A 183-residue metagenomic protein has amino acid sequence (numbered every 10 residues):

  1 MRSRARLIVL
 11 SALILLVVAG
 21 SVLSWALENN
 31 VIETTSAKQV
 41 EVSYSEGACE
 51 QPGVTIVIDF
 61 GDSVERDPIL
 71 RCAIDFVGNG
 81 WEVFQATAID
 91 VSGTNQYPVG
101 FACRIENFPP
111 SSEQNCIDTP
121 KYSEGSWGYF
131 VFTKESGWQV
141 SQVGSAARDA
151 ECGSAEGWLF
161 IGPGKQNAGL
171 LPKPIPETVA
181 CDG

Functional and structural regions predicted by a protein language model:
R2-G183: Ubiquitin-like/PB1-type beta-grasp interaction modules and other compact soluble beta-rich domains
